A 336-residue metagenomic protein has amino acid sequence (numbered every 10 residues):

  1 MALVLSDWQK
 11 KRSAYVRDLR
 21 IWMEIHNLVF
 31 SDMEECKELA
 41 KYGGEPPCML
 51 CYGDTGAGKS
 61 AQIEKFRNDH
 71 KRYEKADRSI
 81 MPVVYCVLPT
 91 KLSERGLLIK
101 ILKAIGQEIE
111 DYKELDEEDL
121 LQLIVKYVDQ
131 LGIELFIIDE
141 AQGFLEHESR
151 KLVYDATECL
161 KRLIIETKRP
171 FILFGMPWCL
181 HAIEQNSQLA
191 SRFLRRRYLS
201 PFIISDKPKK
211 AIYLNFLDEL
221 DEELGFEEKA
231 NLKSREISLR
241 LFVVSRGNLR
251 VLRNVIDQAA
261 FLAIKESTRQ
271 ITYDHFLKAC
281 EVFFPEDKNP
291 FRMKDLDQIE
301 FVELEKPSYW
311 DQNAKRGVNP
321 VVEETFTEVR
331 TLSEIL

Functional and structural regions predicted by a protein language model:
A2-W8, G56, D206-K207, L214-N215 (+1 more regions): C-terminal alpha-helical "lid" subdomain
L3-K11, Y15-D18, F30, E34 (+5 more regions): Mid-core helix/loop region of P-loop NTP-binding domains shared across ATPases and GTPases
K37-P46, A76: Phosphate-binding P-loop
G44-E64: Walker A/P-loop nucleotide-binding motif
E64-N68, R253: The feature captures the helix immediately C-terminal to the Walker
N68-S79, Q107-I109: Post-Walker A helix-loop "phosphate-sensing" segment adjacent to the P-loop in P-loop NTPases
M81-L92: A short hydrophobic beta-strand->loop->alpha-helix junction that borders the nucleotide-binding pocket of P-loop NTPases
L145, A156-L232, E236: The catalytic "switch" region of P-loop NTPases
